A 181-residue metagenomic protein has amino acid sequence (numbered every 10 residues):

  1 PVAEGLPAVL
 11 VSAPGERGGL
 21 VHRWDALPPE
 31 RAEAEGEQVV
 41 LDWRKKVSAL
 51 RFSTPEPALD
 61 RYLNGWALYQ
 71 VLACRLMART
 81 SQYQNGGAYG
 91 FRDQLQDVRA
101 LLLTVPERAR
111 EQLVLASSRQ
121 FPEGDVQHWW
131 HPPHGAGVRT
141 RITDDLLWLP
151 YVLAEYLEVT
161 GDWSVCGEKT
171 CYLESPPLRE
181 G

Functional and structural regions predicted by a protein language model:
P1-A88, S175-G181: Acidic/polar, glycine-enriched structural segments that form the non-catalytic walls/loops of the carbohydrate-binding
A49-F52, E56-N64, Q70-M77, G87-Q94 (+1 more regions): Aromatic-lined, polymer-binding surfaces characteristic of secreted/periplasmic polysaccharide-degrading enzymes
L101-V105, A109, L113-G181: Aromatic-rich carbohydrate-recognition surfaces in CAZymes
